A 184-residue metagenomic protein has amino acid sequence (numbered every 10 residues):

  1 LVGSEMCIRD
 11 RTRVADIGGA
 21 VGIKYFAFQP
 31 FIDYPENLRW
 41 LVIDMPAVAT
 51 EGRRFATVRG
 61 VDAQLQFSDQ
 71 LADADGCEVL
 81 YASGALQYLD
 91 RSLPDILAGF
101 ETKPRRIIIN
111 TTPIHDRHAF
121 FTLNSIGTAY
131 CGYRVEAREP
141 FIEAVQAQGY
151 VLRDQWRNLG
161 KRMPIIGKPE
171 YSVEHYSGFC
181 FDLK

Functional and structural regions predicted by a protein language model:
L1-I8: Short, small-residue-biased leader/transition segments that mark boundaries at the very start of proteins
D16-F67: Class I SAM-dependent methyltransferase SAM/SAH-binding core
Q64-G76: Short acidic low-complexity segments
C77-S92: A short SAM/SAH-binding and catalytic strip from SAM-dependent methyltransferases
Y88-K103: A short, conserved alpha-helix within the catalytic core of class I
K103-L123: Conserved beta-strand signature within the Rossmann-like core of class I S-adenosyl-L-methionine
C131-R157: Short alpha-helix
R162-K184: Core SAM-dependent methyltransferase catalytic element
